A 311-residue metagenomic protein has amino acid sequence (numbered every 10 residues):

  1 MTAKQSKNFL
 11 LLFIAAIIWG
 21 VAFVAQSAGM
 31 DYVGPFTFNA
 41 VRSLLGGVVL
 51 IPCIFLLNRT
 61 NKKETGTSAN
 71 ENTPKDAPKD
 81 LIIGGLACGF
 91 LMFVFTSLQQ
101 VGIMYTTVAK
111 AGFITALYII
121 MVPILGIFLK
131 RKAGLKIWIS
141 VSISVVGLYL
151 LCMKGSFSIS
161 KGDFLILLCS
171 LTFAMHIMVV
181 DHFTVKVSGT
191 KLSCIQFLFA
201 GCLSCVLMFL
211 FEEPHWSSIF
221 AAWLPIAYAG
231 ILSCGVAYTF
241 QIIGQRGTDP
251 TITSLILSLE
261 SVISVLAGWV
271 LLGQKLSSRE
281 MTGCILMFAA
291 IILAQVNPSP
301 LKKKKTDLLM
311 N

Functional and structural regions predicted by a protein language model:
M1-V41, F90, V94, L98 (+2 more regions): Glycine-/small-residue-enriched transmembrane alpha-helix faces in small-molecule transporters and effluxers
A16, V41, A111-L117, V180-G201 (+1 more regions): Helix-helix packing/entry segments at the starts of transmembrane helices
I17-V48, V101, T107-K110, M175-F199 (+2 more regions): Juxtamembrane helix-loop-helix junctions in multi-pass membrane proteins
A22-F23, I54-I114, L150, G230-T248: Specific transmembrane alpha-helical segments of multi-pass solute transporters/efflux pumps, especially DMT/EamA
T37-V48, Q100-R131, C169, T251-W269: Specific alpha-helical transmembrane segments that line the substrate/conduction pathway and gating interfaces
S43, I51, F55-R59, A222-L224 (+1 more regions): C-terminal-most transmembrane helix of multi-pass membrane proteins
G46-L50, V122-P123, F128, S158-E212 (+2 more regions): Transmembrane alpha-helical segments that form core, pore/gating elements of small-molecule transporters/exporters
L50, A133-M153, F173, S204 (+2 more regions): Hydrophobic transmembrane alpha-helices of multi-pass small-molecule transport proteins
